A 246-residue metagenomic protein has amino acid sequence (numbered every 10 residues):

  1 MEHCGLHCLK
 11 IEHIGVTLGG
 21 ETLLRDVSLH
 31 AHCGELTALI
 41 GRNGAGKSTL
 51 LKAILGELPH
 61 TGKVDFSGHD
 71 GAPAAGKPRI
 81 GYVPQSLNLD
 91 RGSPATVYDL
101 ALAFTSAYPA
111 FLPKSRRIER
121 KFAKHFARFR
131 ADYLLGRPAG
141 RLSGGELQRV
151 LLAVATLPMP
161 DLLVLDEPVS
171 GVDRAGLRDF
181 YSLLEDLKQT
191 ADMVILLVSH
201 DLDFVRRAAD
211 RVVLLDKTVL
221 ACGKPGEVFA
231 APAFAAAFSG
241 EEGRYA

Functional and structural regions predicted by a protein language model:
H60-P78: Conserved ABC transporter NBD signature motif
R116-L134: Conserved ABC ATPase "signature" region
P138-L142, E146: Conserved ABC ATPase signature
L163-E167: Catalytic Walker B motif of ABC-type/P-loop ATPase nucleotide-binding domains
S199-H200: H-loop/switch region of ABC-family ATPase nucleotide-binding domains
V205-R207: A short, surface-exposed alpha-helical micro-motif characterized by mixed small hydrophobic and charged/polar residues
T218-E241: Conserved beta-strand-loop-alpha-helix hinge in the C-terminal portion of ABC ATPase nucleotide-binding domains
